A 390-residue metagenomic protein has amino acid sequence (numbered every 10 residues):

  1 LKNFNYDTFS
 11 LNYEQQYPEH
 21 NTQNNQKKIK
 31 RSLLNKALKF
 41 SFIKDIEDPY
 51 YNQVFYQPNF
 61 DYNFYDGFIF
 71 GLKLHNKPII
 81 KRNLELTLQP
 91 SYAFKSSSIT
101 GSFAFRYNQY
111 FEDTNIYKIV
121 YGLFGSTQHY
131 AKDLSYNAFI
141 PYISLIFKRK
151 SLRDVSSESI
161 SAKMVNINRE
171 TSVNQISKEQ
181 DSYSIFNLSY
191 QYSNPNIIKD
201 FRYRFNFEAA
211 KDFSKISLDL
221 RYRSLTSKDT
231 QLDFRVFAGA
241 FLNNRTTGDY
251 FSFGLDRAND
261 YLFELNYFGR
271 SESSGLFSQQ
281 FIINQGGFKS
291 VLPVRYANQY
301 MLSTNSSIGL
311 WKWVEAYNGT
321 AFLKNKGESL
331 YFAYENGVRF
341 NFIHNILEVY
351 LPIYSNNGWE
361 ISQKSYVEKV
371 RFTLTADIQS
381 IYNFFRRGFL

Functional and structural regions predicted by a protein language model:
N3-I116, D133, S144-R149, R153-D154 (+3 more regions): Outer-membrane beta-barrel initiation region
N52, D66-F70, S97-G101, Y117 (+9 more regions): Residues that define the transmembrane beta-barrel architecture of outer-membrane proteins
Y56, L84-L88, Y117-L123, S156-A162 (+7 more regions): Transmembrane beta-strands of outer-membrane beta-barrel proteins
F60, Y117-A131, S144, E170 (+2 more regions): C-terminal outer-membrane beta-barrel translocator/porin domains of Gram-negative envelope proteins and their
F60-D66, N76-P78, P90-S96, Y107-Q109 (+13 more regions): Transmembrane beta-strands of outer-membrane beta-barrel pores
S97-I99, T114, Y130-Y136, L152 (+7 more regions): Outer-membrane beta-barrel proteins
F340, H344-N345, V367-L390: Outer-membrane beta-barrel "beta-signal"
